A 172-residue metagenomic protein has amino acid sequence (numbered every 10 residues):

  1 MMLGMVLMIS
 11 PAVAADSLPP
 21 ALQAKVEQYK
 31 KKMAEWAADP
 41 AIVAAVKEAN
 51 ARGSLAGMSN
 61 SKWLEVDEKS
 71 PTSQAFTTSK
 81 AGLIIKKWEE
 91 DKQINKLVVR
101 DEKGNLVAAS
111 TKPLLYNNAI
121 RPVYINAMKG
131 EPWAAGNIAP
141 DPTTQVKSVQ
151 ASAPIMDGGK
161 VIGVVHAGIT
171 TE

Functional and structural regions predicted by a protein language model:
M8-A14: Sec/Tat signal peptide C-region and signal peptidase I cleavage site
A14-K69, D91-Q93, W133: Juxtamembrane extracytoplasmic/periplasmic/luminal helical "stalk" adjacent to the first N-terminal
S70-I84, T111-P140: Extracytoplasmic/periplasmic sensor domains and loops in membrane signaling proteins
K96-E102: Short hydrophobic alpha-helical segments used for membrane anchoring or interfacial signaling
D141, I155-D157: Sensor-regulatory modules in signal-transduction proteins
Q145-P154: A short beta-strand signature within small-molecule sensing/ligand-binding domains used in signal transduction
A167-E172: Helix-start (N-cap) segments at beta->loop->alpha junctions that couple sensory/regulatory domains to adjoining helices
